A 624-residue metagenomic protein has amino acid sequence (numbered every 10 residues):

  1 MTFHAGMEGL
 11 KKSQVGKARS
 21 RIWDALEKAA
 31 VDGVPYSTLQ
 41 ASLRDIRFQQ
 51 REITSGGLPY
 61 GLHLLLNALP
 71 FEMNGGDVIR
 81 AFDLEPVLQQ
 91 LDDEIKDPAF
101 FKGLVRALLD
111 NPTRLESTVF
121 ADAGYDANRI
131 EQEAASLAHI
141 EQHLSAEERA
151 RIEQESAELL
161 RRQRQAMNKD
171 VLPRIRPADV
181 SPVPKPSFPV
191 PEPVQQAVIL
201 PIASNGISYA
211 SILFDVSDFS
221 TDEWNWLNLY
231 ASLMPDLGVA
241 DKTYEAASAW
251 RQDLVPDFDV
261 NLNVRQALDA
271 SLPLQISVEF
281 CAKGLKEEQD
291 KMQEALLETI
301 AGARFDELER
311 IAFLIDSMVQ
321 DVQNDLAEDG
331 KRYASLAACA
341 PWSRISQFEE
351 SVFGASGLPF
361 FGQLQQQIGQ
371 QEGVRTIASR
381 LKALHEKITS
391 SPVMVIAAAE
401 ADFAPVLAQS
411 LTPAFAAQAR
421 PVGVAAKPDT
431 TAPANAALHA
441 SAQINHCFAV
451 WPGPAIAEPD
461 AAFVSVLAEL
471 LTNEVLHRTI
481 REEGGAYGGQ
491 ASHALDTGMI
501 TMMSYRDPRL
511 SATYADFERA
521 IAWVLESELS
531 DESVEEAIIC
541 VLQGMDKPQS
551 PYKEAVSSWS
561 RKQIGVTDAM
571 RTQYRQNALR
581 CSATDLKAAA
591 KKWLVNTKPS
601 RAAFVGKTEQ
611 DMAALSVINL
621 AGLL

Functional and structural regions predicted by a protein language model:
M1-E94, T113-D122, A127-N128, N205-P235 (+5 more regions): M16 family metallopeptidases and their MPP-like homologs
M1-H4, P59-D77, E141-P235, P392 (+3 more regions): His/Glu-based metal-binding/catalytic segments typifying zinc-dependent metallopeptidases
Q89-D92, K102-L108, Q196-P201, A378-K387 (+5 more regions): Generic recognition of flexible, low-complexity loop/linker segments
D97-P98, L108, G302: Extended non-catalytic domains of envelope/secretory-pathway proteins
L109-T113, D122-E158: Extended, regular secondary-structure scaffolds
E133-S136, A408-A414, N619: Short secondary-structure boundary/capping segments
G357, T376-L411, K598-P599: Non-catalytic, conformational "gating/processing" segments within enzyme and secreted inhibitor domains
R580-L624: In a subset of proteins, long, contiguous C-terminal domains/tails are tracked
